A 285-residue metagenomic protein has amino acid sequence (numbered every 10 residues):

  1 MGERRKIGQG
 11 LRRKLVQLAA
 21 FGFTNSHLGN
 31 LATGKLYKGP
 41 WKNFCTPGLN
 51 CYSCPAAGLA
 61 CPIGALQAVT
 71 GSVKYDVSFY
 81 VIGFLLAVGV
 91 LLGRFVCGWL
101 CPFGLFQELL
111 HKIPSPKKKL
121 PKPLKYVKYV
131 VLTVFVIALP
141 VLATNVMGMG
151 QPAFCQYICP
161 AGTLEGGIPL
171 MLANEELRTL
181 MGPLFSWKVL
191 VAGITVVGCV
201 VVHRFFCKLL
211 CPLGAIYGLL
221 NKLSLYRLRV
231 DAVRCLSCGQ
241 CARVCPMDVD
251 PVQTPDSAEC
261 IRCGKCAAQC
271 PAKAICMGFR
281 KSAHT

Functional and structural regions predicted by a protein language model:
M1-V252, A258-T285: Non-ligating segments of multi-cofactor redox enzymes
